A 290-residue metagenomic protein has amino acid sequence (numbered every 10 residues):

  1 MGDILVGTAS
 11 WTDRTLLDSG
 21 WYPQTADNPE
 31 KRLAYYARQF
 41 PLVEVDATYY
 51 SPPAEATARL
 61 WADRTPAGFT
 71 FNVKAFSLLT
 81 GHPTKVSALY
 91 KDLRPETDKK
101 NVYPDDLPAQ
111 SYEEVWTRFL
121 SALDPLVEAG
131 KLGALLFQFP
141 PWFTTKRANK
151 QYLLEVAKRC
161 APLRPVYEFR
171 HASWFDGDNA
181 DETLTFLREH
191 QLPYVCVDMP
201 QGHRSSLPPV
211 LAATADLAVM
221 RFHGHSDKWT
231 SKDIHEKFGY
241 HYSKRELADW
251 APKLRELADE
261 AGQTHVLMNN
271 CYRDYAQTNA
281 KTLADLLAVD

Functional and structural regions predicted by a protein language model:
M1-D290: Residues lining hydrophobic/aromatic ligand-binding pockets adjacent to catalytic sites
